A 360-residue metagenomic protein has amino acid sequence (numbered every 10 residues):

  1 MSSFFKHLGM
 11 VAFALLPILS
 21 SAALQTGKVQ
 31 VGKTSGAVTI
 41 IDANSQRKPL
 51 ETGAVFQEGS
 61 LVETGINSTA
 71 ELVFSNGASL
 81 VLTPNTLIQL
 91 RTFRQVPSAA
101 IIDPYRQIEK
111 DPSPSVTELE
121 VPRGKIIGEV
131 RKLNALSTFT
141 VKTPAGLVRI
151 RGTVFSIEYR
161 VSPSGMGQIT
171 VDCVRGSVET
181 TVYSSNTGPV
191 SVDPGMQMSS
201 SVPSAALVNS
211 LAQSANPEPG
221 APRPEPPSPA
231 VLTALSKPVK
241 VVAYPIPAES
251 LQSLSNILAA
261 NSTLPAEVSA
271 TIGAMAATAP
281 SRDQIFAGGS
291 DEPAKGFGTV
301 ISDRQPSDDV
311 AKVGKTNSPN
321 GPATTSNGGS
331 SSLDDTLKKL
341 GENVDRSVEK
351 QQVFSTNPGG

Functional and structural regions predicted by a protein language model:
S2-F13, S21-T26, R47-E51, L80-T83 (+4 more regions): C-terminal interaction modules
L24-I41: Short N-terminal segments immediately surrounding and downstream of signal-peptide cleavage
K33, D42, I66, P84 (+7 more regions): Residues on the solvent-exposed faces and adjacent turns of beta-rich solenoids used to engage binding targets
G36, G124, G176-V178: Glycine-centered positions in the ABC transporter ATPase nucleotide-binding domain
V38, G128, F139-T140, V148: Extended, compositionally simple hydrophobic/Ser/Thr-rich segments that build repetitive fibrous architectures
I41, Q46-K48, A54: Periplasm-facing N-terminal accessory domains of Gram-negative outer-membrane beta-barrel systems
T52-A54, E58-L61, I66-S79, P84-I88 (+1 more regions): N-terminal beta-strand/beta-hairpin edge segment
V116-G124: Alpha-helix-centered segments that form part of catalytic cores
